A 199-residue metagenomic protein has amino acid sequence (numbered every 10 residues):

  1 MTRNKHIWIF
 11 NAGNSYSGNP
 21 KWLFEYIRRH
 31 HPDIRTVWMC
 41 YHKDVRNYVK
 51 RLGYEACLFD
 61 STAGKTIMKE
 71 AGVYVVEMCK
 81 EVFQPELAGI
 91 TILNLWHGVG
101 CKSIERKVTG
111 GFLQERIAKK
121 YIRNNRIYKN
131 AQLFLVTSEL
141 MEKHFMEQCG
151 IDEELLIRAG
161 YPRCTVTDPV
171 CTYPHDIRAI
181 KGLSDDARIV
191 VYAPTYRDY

Functional and structural regions predicted by a protein language model:
M1-K5, C171-V191: Nucleotide-sugar donor-binding and catalytic loop/hinge architecture of NDP-sugar-dependent glycosyltransferases
I7-C171: Active-site and donor-binding regions of nucleotide-sugar-utilizing enzymes
Y196-R197: Acidic, glycine-rich loop-and-beta core segments that form the ion-binding/anion-interacting portion of active sites
